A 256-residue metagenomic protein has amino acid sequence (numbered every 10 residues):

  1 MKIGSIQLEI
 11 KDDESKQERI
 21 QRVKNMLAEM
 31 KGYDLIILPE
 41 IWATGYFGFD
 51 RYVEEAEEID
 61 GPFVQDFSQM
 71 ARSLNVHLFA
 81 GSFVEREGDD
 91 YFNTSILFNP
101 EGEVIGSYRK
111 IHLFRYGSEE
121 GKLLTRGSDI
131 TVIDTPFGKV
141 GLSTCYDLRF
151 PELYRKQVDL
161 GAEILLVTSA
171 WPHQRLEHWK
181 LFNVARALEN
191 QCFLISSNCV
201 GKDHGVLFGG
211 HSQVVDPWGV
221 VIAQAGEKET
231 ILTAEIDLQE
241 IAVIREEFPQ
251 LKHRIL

Functional and structural regions predicted by a protein language model:
M1-D12, I37, T94, S107 (+2 more regions): Active-site-proximal beta-strand elements of phosphoester/diester hydrolases
I6, Y108, I133, S197 (+2 more regions): Hydrophobic residues at beta-strand termini and immediately following loops that shape nucleotide-binding pockets
D13-P100, S107, P172-C192: Cys-nucleophile CN-hydrolase/nitrilase-fold catalytic domain and related Cys-dependent amidase chemistry that acts on
I59-F79, R149-L232: CN hydrolase (nitrilase-like) catalytic-core segments centered on the catalytic cysteine and neighboring Lys/Glu
A80-S82, T94-L97, T131, S212-V214 (+1 more regions): Short beta-strand scaffold segments in enzyme catalytic cores
R86-L160, H173-R175, W179-L181, V243-Q250: Active-site catalytic loop in hydrolytic enzyme cores
T233-L256: Short, basic/aromatic-enriched C-terminal tail that caps enzymatic domains
